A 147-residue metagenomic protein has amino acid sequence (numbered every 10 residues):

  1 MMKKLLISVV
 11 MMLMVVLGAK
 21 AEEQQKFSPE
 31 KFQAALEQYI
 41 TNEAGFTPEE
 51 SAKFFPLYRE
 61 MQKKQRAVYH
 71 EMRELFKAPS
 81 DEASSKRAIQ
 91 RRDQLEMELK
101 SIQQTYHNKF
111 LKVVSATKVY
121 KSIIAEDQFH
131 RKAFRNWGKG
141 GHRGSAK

Functional and structural regions predicted by a protein language model:
M1-K3, A19-K20: Cleavable N-terminal export/targeting peptides
K3-V9: Sec-dependent signal peptide recognition, specifically the positively charged N-region followed immediately by
M11-A19: Hydrophobic h-region of N-terminal signal peptides that target proteins for export in Gram-negative bacteria
V15, E60-K64, Q128-K132: A short structural micro-motif
A21-P29: Cleaved targeting-peptide boundary
K26, E43-G45, K100-K147: Amphipathic, charged alpha-helical segments and their helix-to-coil junctions in extracytoplasmic/peripheral assemblies
P29-E37: An amphipathic alpha-helix signature
L36-V113: Amphipathic alpha-helical segments
